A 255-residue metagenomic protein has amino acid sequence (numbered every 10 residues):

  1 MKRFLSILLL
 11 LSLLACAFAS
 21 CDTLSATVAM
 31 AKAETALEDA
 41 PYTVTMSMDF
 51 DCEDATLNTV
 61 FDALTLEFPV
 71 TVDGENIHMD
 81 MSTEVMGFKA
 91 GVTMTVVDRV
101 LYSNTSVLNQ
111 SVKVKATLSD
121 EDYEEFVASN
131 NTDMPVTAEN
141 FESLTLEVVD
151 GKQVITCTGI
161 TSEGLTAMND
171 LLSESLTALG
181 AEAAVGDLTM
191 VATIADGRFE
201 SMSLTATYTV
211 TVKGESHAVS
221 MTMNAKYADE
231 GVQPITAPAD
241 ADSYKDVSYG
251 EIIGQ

Functional and structural regions predicted by a protein language model:
M1-L9: Positively charged n-region of N-terminal signal peptides that target proteins for export
L9-L10, V100: Enrichment for repetitive, rod-forming helical segments
L11-A15: Alpha-helical transmembrane segments
C16-S20: C-terminal motif of bacterial Sec signal peptides marking the signal peptidase cleavage site
D22-Q255: Subset-of-secretome marker
